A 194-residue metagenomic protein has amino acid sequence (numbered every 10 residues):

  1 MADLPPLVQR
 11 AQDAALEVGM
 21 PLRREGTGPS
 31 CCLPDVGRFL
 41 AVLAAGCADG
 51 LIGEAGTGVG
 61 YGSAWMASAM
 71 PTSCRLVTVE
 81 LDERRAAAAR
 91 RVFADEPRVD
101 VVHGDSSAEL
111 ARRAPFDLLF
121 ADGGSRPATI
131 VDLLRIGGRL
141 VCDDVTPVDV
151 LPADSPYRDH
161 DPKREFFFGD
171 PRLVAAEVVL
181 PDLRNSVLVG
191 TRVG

Functional and structural regions predicted by a protein language model:
M1-L118, G123-V141, V145-G194: A short alpha-helical cap/connector motif
